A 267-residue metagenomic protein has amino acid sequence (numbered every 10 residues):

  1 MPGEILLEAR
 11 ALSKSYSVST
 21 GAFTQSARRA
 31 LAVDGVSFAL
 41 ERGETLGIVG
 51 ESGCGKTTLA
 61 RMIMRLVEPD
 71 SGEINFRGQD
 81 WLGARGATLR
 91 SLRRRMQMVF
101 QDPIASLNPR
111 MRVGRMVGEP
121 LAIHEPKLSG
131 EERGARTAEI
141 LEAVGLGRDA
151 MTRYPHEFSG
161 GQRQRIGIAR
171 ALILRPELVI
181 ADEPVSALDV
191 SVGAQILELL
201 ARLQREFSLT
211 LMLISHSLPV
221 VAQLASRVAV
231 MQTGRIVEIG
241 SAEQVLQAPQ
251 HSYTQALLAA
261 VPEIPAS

Functional and structural regions predicted by a protein language model:
A22-A27, W81-Q97, R115, I123 (+1 more regions): ABC ATPase NBD coupling module
M64: Helix-to-loop junction immediately C-terminal to a conserved catalytic motif
G72-W81: Conserved ABC transporter NBD signature motif
D80, E131-D149, L258-A259: Conserved ABC ATPase "signature" region
Y154-F158, Q162: Conserved ABC ATPase signature
I173-E177: A short, proline-enriched helix->beta-strand linker immediately N-terminal to the Walker B motif in ABC-type P-loop
I236-G240: ABC ATPase "signature
